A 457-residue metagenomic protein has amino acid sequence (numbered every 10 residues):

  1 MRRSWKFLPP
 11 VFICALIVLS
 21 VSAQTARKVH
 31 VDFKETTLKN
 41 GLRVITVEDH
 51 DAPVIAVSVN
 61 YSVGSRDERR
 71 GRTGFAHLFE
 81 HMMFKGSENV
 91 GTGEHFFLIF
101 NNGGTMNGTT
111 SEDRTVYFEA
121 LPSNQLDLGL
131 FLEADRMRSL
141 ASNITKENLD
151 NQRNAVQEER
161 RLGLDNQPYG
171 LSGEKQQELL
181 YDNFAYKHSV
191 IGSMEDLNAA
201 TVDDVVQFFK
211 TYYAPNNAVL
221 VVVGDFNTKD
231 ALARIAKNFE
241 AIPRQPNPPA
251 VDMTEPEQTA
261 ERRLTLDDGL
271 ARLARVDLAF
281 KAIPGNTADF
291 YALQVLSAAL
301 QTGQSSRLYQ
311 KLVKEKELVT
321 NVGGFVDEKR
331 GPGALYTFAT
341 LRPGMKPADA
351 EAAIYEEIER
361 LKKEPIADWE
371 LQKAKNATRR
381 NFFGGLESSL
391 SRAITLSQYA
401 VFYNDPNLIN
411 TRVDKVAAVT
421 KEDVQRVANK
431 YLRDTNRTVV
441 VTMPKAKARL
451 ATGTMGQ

Functional and structural regions predicted by a protein language model:
M1-F12: Bacterial N-terminal signal peptides that target proteins for export
P10, A15, S20-V44, N227-D267 (+2 more regions): Proteolytic maturation boundary segments
Q24-E35, E159, K175-A218, A250-E255 (+3 more regions): Histidine-acidic residue clusters that define the catalytic metal-binding segment of zinc metallopeptidase domains
V47, A52-R70, G74-L78, T92-S139 (+6 more regions): M16 family metallopeptidases and their MPP-like homologs
F75-M83, L296: Active-site His/Glu-centered metal-binding helix of metallohydrolases
K85-V90, R138-E147, I366: Short, polar/flexible loop-turn hinges at active-site or ligand-entry regions and domain interfaces
K146, R153, V206-N238, N436-R437: Non-catalytic, conformational "gating/processing" segments within enzyme and secreted inhibitor domains
R161, N166, E178, N247-S305: His/Glu-based metal-binding/catalytic segments typifying zinc-dependent metallopeptidases
